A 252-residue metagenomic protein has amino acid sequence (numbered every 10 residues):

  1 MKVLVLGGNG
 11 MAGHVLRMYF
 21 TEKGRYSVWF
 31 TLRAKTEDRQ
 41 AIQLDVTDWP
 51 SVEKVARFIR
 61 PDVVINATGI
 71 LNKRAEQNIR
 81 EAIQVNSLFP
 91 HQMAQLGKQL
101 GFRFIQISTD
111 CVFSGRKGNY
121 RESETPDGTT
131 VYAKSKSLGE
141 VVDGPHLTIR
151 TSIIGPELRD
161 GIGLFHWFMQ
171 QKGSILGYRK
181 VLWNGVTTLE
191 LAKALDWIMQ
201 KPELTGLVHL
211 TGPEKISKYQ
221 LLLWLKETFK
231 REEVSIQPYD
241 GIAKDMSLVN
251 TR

Functional and structural regions predicted by a protein language model:
M1-K23: N-terminal Rossmann NAD(P)H-binding glycine-rich loop of SDR-like oxidoreductase domains
L6, T31, A67-T68, F104-D110 (+1 more regions): SDR active-site strand-loop-helix element
F30-S51: Adenosine-cofactor binding site in Rossmann-like domains, unifying the SAM/SAH pocket of S-adenosylmethionine-dependent
L44-V85: NAD(P)H-binding glycine-rich loop region in Rossmannoid oxidoreductase-like domains and their noncatalytic homologs
T47, Q77, E81-Q92, P126 (+2 more regions): Glycine-rich NAD(P)-binding loop of the Rossmann-fold in SDR/ketoreductase-type enzymes
H91-D127: Conserved Rossmann-fold NAD(P)-dependent oxidoreductase catalytic core, especially the SDR/UDP-sugar
T129, V141-G185, L189-E190, D196-W197: NAD(P)-dependent short-chain dehydrogenase/reductase
A194-W197, K201-D245: Mid/C-terminal beta-alpha module of Rossmann-like enzyme folds, strongest in SDR-family dehydrogenases/epimerases
